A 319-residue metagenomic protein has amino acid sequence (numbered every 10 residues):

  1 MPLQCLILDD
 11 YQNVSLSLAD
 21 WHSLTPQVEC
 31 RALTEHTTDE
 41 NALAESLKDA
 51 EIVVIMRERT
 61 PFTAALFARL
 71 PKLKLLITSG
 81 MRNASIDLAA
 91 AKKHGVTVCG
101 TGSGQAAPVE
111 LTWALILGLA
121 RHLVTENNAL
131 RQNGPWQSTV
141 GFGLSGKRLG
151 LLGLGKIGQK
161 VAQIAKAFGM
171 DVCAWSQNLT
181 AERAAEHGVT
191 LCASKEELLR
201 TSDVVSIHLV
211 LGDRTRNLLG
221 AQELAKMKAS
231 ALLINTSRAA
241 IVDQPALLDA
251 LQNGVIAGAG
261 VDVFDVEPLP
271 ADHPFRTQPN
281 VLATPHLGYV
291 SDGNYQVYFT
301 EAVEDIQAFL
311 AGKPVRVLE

Functional and structural regions predicted by a protein language model:
M1-C99, R200, G220: An N-terminal-biased, well-structured beta-alpha scaffold segment characteristic of Rossmann-like dinucleotide-binding
Q4, E29, R148, M170-D171: Residues at the starts of beta-strands that form the adenosine-phosphate
C30, T97-V98, V172, L191 (+1 more regions): Hydrophobic beta-strand scaffold residues
E45-K48, P61-L66, N178-P274: Rossmann-like adenosine-cofactor binding region
I52-I55, T78, S206-I207, N235 (+1 more regions): Redox-cofactor binding/interface segments in oxidoreductases and associated redox assembly factors
L70-L75, H94-V96, M170, A229-A231 (+1 more regions): A short helix->loop->beta-strand "cap" motif at the edges of active sites that frequently abuts
H94-V96, G100-R148, L152, K156 (+4 more regions): Phosphate-binding beta-alpha-beta segment of Rossmann-like dinucleotide-binding domains, i.e., the NAD(P)
V98, L111, S230-E319: Rossmann-like dinucleotide-binding domain for NAD(H)/NADP(H)
